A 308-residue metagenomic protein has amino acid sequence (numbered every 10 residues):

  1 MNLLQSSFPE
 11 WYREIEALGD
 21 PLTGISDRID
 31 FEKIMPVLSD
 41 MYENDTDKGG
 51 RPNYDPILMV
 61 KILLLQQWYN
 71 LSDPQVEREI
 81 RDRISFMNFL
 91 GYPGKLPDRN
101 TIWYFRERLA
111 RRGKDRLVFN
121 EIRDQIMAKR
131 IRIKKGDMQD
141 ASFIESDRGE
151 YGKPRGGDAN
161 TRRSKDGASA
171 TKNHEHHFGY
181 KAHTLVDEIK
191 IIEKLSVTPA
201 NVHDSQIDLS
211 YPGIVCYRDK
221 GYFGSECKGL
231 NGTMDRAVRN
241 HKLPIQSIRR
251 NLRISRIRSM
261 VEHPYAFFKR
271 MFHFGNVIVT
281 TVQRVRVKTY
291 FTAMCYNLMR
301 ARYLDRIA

Functional and structural regions predicted by a protein language model:
M1-V60, L64-D82, F86-P93, R106 (+1 more regions): Detector for conserved single-position "signature" residues within domains
K48-I57, K172-E175, V279-T289: Structural motif
R81, P97-K228, M234-D235: Polybasic low-complexity intrinsically disordered regions
D82, F86, R111, A266 (+3 more regions): Short, well-ordered loop/turn and helix-capping segments at boundaries between secondary-structure elements and domains
M87-W103, R239-L243: Phosphate-backbone recognition surface of nucleic-acid-processing proteins
F119-A128, E262, F267, T289-C295: Charged alpha-helix within mobile-element recombinases
P212-V285, Y290: Helix-centered, glycine/charged polyanion-binding patches within enzymatic domains that contact phosphate-containing
V285-A293, N297-A308: C-terminal domain-tail junction helix/linker
